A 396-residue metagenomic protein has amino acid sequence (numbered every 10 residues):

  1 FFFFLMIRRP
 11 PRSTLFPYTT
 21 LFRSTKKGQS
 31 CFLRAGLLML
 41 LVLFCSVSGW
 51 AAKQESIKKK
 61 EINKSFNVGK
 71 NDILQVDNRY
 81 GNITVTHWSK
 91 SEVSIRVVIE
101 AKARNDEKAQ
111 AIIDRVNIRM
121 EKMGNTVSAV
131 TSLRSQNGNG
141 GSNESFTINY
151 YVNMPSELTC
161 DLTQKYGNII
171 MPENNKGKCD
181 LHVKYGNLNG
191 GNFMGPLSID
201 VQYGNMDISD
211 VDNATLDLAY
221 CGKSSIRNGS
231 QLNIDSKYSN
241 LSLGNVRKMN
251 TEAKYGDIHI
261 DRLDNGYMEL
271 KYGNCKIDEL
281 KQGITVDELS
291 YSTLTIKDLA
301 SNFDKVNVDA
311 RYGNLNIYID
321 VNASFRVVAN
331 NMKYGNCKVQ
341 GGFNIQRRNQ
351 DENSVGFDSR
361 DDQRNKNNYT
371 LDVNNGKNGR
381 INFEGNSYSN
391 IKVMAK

Functional and structural regions predicted by a protein language model:
F4-L5, Q29: Hydrophobic residues within membrane-embedded alpha helices
M6-L21: Short, small-residue-biased leader/transition segments that mark boundaries at the very start of proteins
F22-K396: Intrinsically disordered, low-complexity terminal regions
